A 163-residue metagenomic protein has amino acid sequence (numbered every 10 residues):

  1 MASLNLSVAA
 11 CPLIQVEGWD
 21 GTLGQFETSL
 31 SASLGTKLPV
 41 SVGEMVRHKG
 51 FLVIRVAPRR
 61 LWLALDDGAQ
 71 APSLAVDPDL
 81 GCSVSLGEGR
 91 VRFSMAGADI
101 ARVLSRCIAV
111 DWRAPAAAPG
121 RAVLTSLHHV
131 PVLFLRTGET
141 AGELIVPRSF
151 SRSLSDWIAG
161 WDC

Functional and structural regions predicted by a protein language model:
M1-C163: Basic, glycine/lysine-rich polyanion-binding surfaces/domains
